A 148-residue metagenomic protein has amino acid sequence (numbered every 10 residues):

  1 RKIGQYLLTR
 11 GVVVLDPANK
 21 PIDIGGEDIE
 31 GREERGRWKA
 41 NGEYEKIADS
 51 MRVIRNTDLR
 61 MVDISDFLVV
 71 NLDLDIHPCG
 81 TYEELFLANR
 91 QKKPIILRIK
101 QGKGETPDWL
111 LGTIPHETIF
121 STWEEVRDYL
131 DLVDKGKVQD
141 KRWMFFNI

Functional and structural regions predicted by a protein language model:
R1-I148: Conserved catalytic or regulatory cores that recognize and/or transform ribose-phosphate-containing ligands
